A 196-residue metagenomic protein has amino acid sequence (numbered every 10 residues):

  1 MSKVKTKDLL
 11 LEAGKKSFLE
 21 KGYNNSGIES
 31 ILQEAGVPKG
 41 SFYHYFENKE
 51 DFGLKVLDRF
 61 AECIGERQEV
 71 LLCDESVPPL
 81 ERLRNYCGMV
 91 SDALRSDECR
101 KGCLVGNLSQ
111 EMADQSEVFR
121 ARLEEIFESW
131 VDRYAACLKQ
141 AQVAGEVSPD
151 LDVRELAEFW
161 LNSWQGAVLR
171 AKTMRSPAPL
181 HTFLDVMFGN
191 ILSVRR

Functional and structural regions predicted by a protein language model:
M1-K5: N-terminal intrinsically disordered/low-complexity leader segments
T6-G14, I31, V56-F60, I64 (+1 more regions): Generic hydrophobic, amphipathic alpha-helix propensity
L9, S17-D51, K55: Helix-turn-helix
L11, L57, A61, R120-V131 (+1 more regions): Amphipathic, non-transmembrane alpha-helical scaffold segments
K55, V70-K101, V153-W160: Hydrophobic alpha-helical connector segments
R82, D97-V118: Amphipathic alpha-helical segments used for helix-helix packing
N85-A93, E128-A144, R154, E158 (+2 more regions): C-terminal peripheral helix-coil segments that are non-catalytic and often amphipathic
